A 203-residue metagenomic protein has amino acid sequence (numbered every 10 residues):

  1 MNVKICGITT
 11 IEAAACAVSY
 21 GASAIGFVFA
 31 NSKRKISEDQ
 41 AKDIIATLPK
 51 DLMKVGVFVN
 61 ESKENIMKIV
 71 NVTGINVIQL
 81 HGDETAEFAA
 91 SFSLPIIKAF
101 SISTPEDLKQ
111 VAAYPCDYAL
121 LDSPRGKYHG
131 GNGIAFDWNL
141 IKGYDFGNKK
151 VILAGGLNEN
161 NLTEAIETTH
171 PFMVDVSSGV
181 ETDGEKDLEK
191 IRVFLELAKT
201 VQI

Functional and structural regions predicted by a protein language model:
M1-I203: Conserved N-terminal beta1-alpha1 strand-loop-helix module at the mouth
